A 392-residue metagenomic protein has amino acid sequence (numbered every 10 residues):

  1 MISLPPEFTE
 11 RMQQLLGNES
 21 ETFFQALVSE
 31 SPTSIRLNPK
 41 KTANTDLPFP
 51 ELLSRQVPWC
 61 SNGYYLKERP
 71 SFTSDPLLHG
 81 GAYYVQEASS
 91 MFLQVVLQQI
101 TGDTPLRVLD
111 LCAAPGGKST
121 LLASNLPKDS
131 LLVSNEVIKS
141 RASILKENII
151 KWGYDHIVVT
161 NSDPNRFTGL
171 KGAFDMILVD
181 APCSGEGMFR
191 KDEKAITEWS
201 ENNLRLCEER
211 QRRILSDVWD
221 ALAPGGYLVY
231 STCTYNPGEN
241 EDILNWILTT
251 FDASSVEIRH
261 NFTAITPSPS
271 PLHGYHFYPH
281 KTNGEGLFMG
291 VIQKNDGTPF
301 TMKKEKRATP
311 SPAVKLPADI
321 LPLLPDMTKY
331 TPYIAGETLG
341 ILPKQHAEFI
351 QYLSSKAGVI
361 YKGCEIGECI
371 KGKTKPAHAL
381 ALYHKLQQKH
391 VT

Functional and structural regions predicted by a protein language model:
M1-L15, E19-T42, L47, E285 (+1 more regions): Polybasic, low-complexity RNA-engagement segments
P32-F92: Conserved AdoMet
D103-A114: Conserved class I S-adenosyl-L-methionine
P115-K128: Conserved SAM-binding loop of SAM-dependent methyltransferases across substrates and taxa, primarily the Class I
P127, L222-P224: Helix-to-beta-strand junctions that scaffold the AdoMet/dcAdoMet cofactor pocket in Class I SAM-dependent enzymes
N135-G172, V179: S-adenosyl-L-methionine
S140, M176-D217, V229, C233-E241: Mobile active-site "lid"/loop adjacent to the S-adenosyl-L-methionine
F174, Y227-Y230, T234-I341: Class I S-adenosyl-L-methionine
